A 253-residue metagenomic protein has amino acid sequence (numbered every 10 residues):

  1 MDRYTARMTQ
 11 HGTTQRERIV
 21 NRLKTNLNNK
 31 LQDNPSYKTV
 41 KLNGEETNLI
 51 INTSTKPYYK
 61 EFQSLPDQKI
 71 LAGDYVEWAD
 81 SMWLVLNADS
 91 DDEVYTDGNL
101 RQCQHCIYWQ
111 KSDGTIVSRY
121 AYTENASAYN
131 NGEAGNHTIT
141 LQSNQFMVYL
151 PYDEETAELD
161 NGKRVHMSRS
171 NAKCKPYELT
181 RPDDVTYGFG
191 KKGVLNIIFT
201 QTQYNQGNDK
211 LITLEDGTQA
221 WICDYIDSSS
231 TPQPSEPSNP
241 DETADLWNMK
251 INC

Functional and structural regions predicted by a protein language model:
M1-K38, C103-Y120: Active-site-proximal polar cores
N29-Q68: Short N-terminal edge-element motif at the start of the domain
T47-I51, S81-D91, K163-H166, A172-Y187: Short beta-strand-centered aromatic/proline hotspots
Y58-E61, S90-Q104, R181-Q203: Short, solvent-exposed secondary-structure boundary/capping segments
P66-E77, E154-S170: Short coil-to-beta transition motif at edge beta-strands of beta-rich domains
S81-E154: Surface-exposed beta-loop interaction hotspot
Q142-Q145, L159-R164, K173, R181-V185 (+1 more regions): Mixed-charge (acidic/basic) macromolecular-recognition segments
L211-C253: Viral virion structural and adsorption modules
